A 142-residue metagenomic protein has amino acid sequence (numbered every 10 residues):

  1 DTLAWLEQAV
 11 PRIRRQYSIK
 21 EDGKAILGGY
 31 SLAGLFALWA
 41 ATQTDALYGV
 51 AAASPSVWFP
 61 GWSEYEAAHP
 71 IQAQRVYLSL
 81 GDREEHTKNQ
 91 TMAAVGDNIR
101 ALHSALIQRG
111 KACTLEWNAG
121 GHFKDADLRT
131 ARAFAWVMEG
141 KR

Functional and structural regions predicted by a protein language model:
D1-Q16: Alpha/beta-hydrolase active-site loop
W5-Q8, A101, L128, R132: Alpha-helical elements of Rossmann-like donor-binding domains used by nucleotide-donor carbohydrate transfer enzymes
K20-G23: Short helix-loop-beta connector
G28-A33, A37: Gly/Ala-rich beta-loop-alpha elbow adjacent to hydrolase catalytic centers
W39-Y48: Conserved hydrolase catalytic core segment
A51-A53: A short, hydrophobic beta-strand element of the alpha/beta-hydrolase
S56-D125: The feature captures the conserved acid-bearing segment of alpha/beta-hydrolase catalytic domains
T130-R142: Catalytic active-site module of serine/aspartate enzymes centered on a nucleophile-bearing elbow/loop
